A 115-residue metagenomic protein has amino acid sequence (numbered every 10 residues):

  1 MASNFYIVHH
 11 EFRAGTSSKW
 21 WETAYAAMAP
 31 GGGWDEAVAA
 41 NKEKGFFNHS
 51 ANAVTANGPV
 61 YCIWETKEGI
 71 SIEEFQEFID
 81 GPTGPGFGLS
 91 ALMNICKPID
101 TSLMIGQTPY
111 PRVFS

Functional and structural regions predicted by a protein language model:
M1-P59, E65-E77, C96-S115: Short S/T/G/P-rich N-terminal loop/turn motif that feeds into the first structured element of a domain
I79-S90: A common structural junction motif
